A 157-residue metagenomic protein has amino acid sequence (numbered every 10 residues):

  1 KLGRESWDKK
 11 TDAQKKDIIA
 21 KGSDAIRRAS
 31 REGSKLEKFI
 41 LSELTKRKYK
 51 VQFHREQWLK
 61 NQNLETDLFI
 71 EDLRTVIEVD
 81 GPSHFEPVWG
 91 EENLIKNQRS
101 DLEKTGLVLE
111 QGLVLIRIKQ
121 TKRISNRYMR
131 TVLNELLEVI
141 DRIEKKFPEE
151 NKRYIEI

Functional and structural regions predicted by a protein language model:
K1-I157: Nucleic-acid endo/exonuclease domains
